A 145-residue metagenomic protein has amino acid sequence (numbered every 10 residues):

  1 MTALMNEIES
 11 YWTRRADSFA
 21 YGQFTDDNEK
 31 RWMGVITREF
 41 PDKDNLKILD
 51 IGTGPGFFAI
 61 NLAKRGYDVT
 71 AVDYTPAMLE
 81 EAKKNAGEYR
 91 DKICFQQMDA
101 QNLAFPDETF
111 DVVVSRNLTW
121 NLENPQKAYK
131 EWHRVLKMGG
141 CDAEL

Functional and structural regions predicted by a protein language model:
M1-D44, F57-N61, E81: Conserved class I S-adenosyl-L-methionine
L49-I51, P55-N102: Class I SAM-dependent methyltransferase SAM/SAH-binding core
A77, L122-K127: Short N-terminal helix/helix-N-cap motif within the alpha/beta-hydrolase-1
Q101-V112: A short acidic, Gly/Pro-enriched loop at the edge of an enzyme's catalytic core that lines a small-molecule cofactor
V112-N124: A short SAM/SAH-binding and catalytic strip from SAM-dependent methyltransferases
Q126-C141: A short glycine-rich, Lys/Arg-flanked "PGG" loop and its adjoining helix->strand segment in the class I
L145: Alpha/beta-hydrolase-fold catalytic nucleophile elbow
